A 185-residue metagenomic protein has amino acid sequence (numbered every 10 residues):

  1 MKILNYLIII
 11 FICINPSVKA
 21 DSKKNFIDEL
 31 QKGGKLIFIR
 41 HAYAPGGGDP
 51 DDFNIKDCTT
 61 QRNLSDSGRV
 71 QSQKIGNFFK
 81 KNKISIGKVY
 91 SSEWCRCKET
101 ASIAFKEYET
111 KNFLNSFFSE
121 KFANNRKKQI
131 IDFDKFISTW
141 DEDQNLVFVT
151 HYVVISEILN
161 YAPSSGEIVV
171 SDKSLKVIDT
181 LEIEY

Functional and structural regions predicted by a protein language model:
K2-I9: Sec-dependent signal peptide recognition, specifically the positively charged N-region followed immediately by
F11-I14: Repetitive helical segments and hydrophobic/amphipathic motifs
P16-A20: Sec/Tat signal peptide C-region and signal peptidase I cleavage site
D21-N112, F117-K121, Y161-Y185: Active-site-proximal alpha-helix that buttresses catalytic centers in soluble enzyme cores
G34-I37, E142-T150: Generic beta-sheet signal
Q129-W140: A short, acidic, amphipathic alpha-helical segment used as a generic capping/interface helix at domain edges
S138-Q144, K173: A short, structured loop/turn motif at beta-sheet edges
